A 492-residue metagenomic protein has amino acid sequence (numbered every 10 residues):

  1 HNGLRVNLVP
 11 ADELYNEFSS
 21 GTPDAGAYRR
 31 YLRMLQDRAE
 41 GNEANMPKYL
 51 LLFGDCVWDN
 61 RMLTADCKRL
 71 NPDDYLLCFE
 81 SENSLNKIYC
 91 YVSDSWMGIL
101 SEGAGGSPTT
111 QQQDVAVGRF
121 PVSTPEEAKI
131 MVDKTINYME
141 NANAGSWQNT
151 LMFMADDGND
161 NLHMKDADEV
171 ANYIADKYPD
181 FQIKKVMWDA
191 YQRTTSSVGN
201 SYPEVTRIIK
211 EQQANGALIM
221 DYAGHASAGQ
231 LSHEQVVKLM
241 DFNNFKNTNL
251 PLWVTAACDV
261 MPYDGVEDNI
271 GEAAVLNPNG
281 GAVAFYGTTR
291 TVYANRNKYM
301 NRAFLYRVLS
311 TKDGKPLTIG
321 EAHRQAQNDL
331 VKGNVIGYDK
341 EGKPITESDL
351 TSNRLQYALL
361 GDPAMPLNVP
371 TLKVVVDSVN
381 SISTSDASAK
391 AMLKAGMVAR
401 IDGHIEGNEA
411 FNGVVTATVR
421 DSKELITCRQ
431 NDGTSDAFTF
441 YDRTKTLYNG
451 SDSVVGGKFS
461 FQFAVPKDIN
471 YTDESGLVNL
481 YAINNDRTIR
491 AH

Functional and structural regions predicted by a protein language model:
H1-A464, T472-E474, A482-A491: Cysteine-dependent hydrolase recognition
